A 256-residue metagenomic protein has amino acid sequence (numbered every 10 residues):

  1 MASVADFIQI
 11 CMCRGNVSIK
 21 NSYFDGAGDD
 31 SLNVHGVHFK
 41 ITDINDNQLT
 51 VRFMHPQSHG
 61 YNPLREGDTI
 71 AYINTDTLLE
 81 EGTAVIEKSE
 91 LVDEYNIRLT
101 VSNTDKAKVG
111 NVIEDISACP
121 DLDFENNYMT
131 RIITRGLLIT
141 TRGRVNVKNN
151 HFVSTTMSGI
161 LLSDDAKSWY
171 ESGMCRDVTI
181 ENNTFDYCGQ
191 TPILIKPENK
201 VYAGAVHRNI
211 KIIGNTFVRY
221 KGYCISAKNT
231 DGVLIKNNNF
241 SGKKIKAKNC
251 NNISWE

Functional and structural regions predicted by a protein language model:
M1-D6, G15, G28-V34, T75-D76 (+5 more regions): Short glycine/acidic-rich loop motifs that flank beta-strands on beta-rich extracellular proteins
D6-C13, I113-I116, I139-T140, K167 (+3 more regions): Extracellular beta-strand-rich solenoid/capping regions of secreted or surface-exposed proteins that bind or remodel
C13-S18, P120-D123, T141-N146, R176-D177 (+3 more regions): Short "repeat-start/strand-capping" segments in structured domains, especially the N-termini of parallel beta-helix
L49-H59: Short alpha-helix capping/helix-loop boundary micro-motifs
H59-Y95: Ser/Thr/Gly-rich low-complexity blocks that favor extended beta-strand/coil architectures
E80-N126, T130-R131: Small/polar beta-strand repeat architecture
A227-E256: Leucine-rich solenoid repeat scaffolds
